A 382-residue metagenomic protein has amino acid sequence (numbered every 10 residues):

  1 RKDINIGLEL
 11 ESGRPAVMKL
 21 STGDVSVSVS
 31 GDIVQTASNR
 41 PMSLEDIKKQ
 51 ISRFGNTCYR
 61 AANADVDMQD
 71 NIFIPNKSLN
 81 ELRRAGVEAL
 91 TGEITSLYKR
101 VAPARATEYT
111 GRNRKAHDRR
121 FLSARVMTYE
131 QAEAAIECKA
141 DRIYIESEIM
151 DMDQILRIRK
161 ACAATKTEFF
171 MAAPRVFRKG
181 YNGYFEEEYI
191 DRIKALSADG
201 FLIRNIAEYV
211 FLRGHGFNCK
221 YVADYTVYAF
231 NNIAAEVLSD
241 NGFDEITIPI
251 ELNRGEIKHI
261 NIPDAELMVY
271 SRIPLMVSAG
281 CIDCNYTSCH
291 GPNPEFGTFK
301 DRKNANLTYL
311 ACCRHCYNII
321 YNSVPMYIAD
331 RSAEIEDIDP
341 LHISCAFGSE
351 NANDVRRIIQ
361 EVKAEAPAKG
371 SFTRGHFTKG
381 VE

Functional and structural regions predicted by a protein language model:
R1-V237, N241-E382: Active-site pocket-lining/capping segments in soluble small-molecule metabolic enzymes
